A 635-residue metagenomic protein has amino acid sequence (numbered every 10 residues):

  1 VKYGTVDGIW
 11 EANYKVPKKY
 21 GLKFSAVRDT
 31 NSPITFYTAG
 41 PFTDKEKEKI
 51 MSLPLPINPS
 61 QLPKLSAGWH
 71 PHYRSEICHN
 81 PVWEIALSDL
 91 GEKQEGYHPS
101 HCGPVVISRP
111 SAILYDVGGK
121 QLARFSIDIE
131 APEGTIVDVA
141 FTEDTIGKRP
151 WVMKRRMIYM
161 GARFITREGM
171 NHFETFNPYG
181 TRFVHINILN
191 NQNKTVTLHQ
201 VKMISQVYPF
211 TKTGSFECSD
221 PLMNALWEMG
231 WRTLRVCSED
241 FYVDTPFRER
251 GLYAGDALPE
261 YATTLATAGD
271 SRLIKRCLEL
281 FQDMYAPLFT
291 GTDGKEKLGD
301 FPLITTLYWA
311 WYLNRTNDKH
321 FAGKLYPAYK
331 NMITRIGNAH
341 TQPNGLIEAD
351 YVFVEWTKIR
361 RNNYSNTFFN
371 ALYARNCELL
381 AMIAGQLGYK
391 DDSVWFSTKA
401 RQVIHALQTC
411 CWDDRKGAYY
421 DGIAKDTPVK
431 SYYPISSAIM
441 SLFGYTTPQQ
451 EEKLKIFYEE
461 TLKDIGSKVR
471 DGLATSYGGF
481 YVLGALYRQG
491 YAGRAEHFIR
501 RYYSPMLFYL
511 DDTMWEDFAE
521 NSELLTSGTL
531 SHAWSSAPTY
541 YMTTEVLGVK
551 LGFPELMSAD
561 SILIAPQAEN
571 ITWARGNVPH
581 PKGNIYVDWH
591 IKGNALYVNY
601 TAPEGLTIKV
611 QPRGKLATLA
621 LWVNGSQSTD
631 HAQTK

Functional and structural regions predicted by a protein language model:
V1-D244, D256, R272-L273, C277 (+2 more regions): Extracellular/oxidizing-compartment recognition motifs
K2, W10, K15-K19, K148-R149 (+2 more regions): Non-catalytic C-terminal accessory modules of carbohydrate-active enzymes
K148, N191-V196, K202-M229, R235-V236 (+9 more regions): Active-site acid/base region of carbohydrate-active enzymes
A262, A310-W311, M382, I439-L442 (+1 more regions): Amphipathic alpha-helical repeat scaffolds
I304-L307, R375, Y477, Y481: Residue register of alpha-helical TPR repeats
L380-F396, F498, V549: N-terminal leader/propeptide and maturation segments of large enzyme subunits in energy/redox metabolism and hydrolases
Y432-S527: Extracellular polysaccharide-recognition and catalytic grooves
